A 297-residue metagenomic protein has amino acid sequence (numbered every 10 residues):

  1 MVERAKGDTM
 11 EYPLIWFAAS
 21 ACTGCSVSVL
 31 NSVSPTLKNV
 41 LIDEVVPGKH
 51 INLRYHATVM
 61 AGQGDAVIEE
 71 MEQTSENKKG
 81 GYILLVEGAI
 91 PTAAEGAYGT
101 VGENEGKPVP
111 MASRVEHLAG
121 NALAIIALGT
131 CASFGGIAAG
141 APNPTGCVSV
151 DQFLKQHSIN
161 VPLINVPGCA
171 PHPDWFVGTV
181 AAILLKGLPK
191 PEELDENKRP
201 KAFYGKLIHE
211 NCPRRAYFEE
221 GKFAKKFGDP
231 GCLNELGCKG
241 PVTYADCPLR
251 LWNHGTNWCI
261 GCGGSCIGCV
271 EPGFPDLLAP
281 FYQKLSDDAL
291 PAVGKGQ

Functional and structural regions predicted by a protein language model:
V2-G237, P241-Y244, A279: Iron-sulfur-associated redox domains of electron-transfer enzymes in respiratory and anaerobic energy metabolism
G231-Q297: C-terminal, charge/polar-rich interaction regions
